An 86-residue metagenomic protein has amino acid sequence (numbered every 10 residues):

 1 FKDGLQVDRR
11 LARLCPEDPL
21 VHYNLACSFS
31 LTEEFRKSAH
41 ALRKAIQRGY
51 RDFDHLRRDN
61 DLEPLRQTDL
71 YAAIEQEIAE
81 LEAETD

Functional and structural regions predicted by a protein language model:
Q6, R10-R13, Q47: Conserved structural position within tetratricopeptide repeats
L20, D54-H55: Start-of-helix register in tetratricopeptide repeats
